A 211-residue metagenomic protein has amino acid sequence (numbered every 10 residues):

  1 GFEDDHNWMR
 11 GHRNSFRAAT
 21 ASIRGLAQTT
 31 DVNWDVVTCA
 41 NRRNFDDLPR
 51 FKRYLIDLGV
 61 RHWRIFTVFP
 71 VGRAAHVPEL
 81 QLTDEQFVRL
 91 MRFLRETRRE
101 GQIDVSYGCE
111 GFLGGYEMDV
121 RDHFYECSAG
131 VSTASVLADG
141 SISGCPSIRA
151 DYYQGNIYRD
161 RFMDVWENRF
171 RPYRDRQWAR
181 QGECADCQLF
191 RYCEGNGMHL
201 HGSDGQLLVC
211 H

Functional and structural regions predicted by a protein language model:
F2-T133, A138-I142, S147-Y153: Radical SAM enzyme [4Fe-4S]-AdoMet core and its adjacent flexible, acidic and glycine-rich loops/tails across
S147-H211: Flexible mid-to-C-terminal extensions adjoining Fe-S/redox cofactors in radical SAM and related proteins
